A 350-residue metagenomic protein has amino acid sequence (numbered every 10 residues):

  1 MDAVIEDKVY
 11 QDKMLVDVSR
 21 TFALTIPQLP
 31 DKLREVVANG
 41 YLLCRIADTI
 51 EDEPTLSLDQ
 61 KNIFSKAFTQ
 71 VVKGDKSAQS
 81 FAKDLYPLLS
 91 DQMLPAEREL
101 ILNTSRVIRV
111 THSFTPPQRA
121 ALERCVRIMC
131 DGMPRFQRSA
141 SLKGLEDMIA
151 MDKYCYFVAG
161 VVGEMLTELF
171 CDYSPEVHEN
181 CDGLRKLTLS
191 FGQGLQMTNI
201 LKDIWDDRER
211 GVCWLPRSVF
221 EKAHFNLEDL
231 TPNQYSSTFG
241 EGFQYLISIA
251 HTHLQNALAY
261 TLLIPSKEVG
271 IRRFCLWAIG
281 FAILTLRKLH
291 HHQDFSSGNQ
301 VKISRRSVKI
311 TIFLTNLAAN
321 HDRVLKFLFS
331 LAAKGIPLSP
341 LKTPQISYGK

Functional and structural regions predicted by a protein language model:
M1-L262, A332, I336-G349: Acidic catalytic motifs of isoprenoid enzymes
M1-Q11, L289-H292, G298-N299, I303-K350: Acidic, carboxylate-rich catalytic segments that either coordinate divalent cations
T25-L29, Y260-R273, S297-K302: Short, solvent-exposed helix-loop connector elements
K66-S77, L276, G280-I283, V308 (+1 more regions): Alpha-helix boundary/capping detector
P87-M93, R272-C275, I279-G280, K302-I310: Amphipathic alpha-helical surface "interface" segments used for docking/oligomerization or membrane association within
L169, T198-I204, F281-Q293: Extended, well-ordered alpha-helical segments in internal regulatory regions
E241-L286, H290: C-terminal catalytic region of ATP-dependent kinase domains
